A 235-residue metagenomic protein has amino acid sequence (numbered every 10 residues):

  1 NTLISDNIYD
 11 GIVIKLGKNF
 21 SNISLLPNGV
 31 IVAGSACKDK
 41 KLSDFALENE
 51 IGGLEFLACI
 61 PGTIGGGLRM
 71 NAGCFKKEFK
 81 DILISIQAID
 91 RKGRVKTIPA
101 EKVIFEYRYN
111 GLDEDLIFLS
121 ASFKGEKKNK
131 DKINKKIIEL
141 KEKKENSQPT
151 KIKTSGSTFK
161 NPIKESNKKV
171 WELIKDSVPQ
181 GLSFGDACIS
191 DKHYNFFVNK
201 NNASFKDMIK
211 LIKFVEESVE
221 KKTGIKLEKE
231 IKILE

Functional and structural regions predicted by a protein language model:
N1-I64: Anion-binding (especially nucleotide phosphate/pyrophosphate-binding) glycine-rich loop and adjoining beta-alpha core
N1-L3, C37-D39, G65-M70, K76 (+2 more regions): Short, flexible micro-motifs
T2-S21, R69-A100, D113-S120: Structural signature of FAD isoalloxazine-binding scaffolds in flavoprotein oxidoreductases
I4-N7, I23-L26, A46-N49, P61 (+5 more regions): Solvent-exposed alpha-helices and their adjacent loops that cap or buttress functional pockets in soluble metabolic
V30, C37-D39, C59-P61, R69 (+4 more regions): Short acidic/polar capping segments at secondary-structure boundaries
E48-I84, T154, K160: A gly/ser-rich beta-alpha-beta helix-loop segment of oxidoreductase catalytic cores
I89-K213, E217-E235: Phosphate/pyrophosphate- and phosphate-bearing ligand-binding catalytic cores of soluble enzymes
